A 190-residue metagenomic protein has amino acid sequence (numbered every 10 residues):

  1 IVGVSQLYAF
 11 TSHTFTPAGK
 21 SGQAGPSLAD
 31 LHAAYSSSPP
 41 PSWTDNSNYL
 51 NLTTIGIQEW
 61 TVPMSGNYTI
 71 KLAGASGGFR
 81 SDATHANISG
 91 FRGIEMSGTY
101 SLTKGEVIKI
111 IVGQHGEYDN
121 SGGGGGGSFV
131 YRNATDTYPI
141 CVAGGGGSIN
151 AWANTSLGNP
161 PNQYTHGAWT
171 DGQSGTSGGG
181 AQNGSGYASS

Functional and structural regions predicted by a protein language model:
I1-L50, T54-I55, T61: Enriched but not universal
V4, T11, M64, G184 (+1 more regions): Intrinsically disordered, low-complexity segments enriched in Ser/Pro/Gly/Ala and basic residues
T16-A18, P63, A73, T103: A structural detector for beta-sheet-dominated domains
S37, Y49-L52, I57-Y68, G98-E106 (+1 more regions): Extracellular and analogous surface-interaction loops
N67-S76: A short beta-strand element within beta-rich, extracytoplasmic domains of secreted/secretory-pathway proteins
G77-S81: Surface-exposed loop and membrane-interface regions of Gram-negative outer-membrane beta-barrel proteins
T84-S190: Secretome/extracellular-domain signature
